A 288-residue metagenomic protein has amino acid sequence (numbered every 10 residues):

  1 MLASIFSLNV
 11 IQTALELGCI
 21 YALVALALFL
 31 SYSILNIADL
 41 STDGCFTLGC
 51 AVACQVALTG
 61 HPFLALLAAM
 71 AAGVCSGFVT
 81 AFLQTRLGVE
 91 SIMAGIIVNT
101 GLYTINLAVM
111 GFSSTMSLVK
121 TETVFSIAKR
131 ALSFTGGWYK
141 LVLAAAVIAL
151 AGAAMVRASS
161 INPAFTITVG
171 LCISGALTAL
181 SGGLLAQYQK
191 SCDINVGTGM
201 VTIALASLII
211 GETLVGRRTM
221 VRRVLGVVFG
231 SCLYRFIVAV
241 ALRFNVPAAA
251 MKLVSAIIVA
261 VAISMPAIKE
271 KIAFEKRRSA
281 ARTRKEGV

Functional and structural regions predicted by a protein language model:
M1-V24, L58-L64, W138: Membrane-interfacial amphipathic/re-entrant helices at transmembrane-helix boundaries
F6, N162-F165, R218, I237-V288: Cytosolic-side transmembrane-helix boundaries in multi-pass membrane proteins
L17, S91-M93, K140-A145, V196-I203 (+1 more regions): Loop-to-transmembrane alpha-helix initiation sites
Y32-L87, L107-S113, I127-F134, R243: Membrane-embedded helix boundary and interhelical linker motif in transport proteins
H61-T100, V142-A145, A149, G230 (+1 more regions): Alpha-helical transmembrane segments within multi-pass membrane transporters and channels
S76, T135-V201, A206: Helix-loop-helix "hairpin" substructures at the membrane interface of multi-pass membrane proteins
S91, G95-A153, C192-I194, A250 (+1 more regions): Transmembrane helix-bundle core of multi-pass membrane transporters and related energy-transducing complexes
G175-K252: Transmembrane alpha-helical segments in multi-pass inner-membrane proteins
